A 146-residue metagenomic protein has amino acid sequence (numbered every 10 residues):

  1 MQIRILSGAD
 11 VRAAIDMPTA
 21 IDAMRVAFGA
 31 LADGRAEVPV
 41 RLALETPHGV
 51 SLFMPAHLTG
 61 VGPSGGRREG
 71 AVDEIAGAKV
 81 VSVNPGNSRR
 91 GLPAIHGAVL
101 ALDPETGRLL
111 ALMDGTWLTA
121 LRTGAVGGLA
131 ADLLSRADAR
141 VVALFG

Functional and structural regions predicted by a protein language model:
M1-L118, G128: N-terminal ligand-binding/catalytic initiation module
A120-R122: Conserved SAM-binding loop and adjacent beta-strand
G124-G127, S135-G146: Glycine-rich adenosine-cofactor-binding loop
D132: Oxidoreductase and adenylate-handling cofactor-binding alpha/beta cores
